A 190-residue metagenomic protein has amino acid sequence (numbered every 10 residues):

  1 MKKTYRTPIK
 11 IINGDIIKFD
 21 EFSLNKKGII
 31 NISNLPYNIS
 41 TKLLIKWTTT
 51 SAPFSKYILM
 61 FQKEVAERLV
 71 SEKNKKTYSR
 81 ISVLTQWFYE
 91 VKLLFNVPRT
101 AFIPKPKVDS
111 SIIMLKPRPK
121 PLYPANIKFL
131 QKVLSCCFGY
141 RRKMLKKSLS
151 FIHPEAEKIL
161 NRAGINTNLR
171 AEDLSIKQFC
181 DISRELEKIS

Functional and structural regions predicted by a protein language model:
M1-C136, Q178: Catalytic cores of RNA-modifying enzymes
P117, L134-S190: C-terminal lobe and adjacent flexible extensions of AdoMet/dcAdoMet transferase-like proteins
